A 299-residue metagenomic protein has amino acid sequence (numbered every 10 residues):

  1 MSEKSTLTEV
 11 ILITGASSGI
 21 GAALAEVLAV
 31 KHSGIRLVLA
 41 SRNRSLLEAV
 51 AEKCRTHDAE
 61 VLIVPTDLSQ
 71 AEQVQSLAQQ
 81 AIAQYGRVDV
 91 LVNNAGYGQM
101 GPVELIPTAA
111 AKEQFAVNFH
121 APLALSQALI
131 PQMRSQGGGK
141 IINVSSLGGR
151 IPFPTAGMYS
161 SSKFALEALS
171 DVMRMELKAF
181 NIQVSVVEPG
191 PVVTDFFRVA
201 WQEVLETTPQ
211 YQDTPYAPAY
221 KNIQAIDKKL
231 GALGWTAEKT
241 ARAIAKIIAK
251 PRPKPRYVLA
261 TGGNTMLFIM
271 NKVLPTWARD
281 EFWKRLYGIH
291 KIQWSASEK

Functional and structural regions predicted by a protein language model:
S17-G19: Conserved glycine-rich cofactor-binding loop
K31-A49: Conserved glycine-rich Rossmann-like NAD(P)H-binding loop of the short-chain dehydrogenase/reductase
S45, P65-S76, T108: The beta1-alpha1 cofactor-binding region of Rossmann-like NAD(H)/NADP(H)-dependent oxidoreductases
P102-V103, P107-K112: Substrate-binding pocket helix/loop in short-chain dehydrogenase/reductase
S126, S162-A165: Active-site helix of classical SDR
S146: Residue(s) in the substrate-gating loop at a strand-loop-helix junction that position the organic substrate next
A179-G231: C-terminal beta-strand-loop-alpha-helix "lid" module of Rossmann-like NAD(P)-dependent dehydrogenases
